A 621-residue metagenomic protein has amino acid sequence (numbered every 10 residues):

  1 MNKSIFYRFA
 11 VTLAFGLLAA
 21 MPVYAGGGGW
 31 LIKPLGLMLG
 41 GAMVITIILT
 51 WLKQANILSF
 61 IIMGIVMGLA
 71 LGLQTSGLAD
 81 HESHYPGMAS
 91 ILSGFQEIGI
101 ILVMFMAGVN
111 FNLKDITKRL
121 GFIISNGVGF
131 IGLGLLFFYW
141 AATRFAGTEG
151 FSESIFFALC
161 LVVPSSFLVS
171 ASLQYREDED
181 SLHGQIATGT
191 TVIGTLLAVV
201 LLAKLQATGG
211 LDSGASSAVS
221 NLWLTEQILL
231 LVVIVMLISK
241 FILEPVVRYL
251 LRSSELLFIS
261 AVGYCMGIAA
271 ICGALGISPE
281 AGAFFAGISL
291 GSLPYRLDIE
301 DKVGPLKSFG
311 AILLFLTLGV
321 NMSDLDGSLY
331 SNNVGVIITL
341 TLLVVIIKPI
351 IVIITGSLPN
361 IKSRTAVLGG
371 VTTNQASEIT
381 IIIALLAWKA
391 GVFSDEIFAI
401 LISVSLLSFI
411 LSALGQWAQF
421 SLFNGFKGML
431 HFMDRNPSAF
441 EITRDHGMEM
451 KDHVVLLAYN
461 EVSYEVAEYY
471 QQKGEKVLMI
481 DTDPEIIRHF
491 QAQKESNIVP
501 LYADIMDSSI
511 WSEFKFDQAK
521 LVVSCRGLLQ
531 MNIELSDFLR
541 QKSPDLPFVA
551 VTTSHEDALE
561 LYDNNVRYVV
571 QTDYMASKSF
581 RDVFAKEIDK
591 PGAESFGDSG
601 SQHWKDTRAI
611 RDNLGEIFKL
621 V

Functional and structural regions predicted by a protein language model:
M1-F440, R444-D445, E449-M450, V454-L457 (+1 more regions): Transmembrane helical cores of multi-pass secondary ion antiporters/exchangers
I186-A187, I268, V352, I361-T365 (+1 more regions): Cytosolic regulatory regions of ion transport systems
